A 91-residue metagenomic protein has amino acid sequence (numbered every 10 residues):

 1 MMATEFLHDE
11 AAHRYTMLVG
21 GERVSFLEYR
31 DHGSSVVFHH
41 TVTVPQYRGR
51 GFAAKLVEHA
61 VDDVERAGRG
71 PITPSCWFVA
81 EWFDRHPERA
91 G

Functional and structural regions predicted by a protein language model:
M1-H8: Conserved N-terminal entry element of GNAT/NAT acetyltransferase domains
H8-E10, D31: Generic beta-strand structural signal
E10-V24: Conserved beta-hairpin
F26-V36: A conserved beta-strand-loop-helix scaffold within acyl/acetyltransferase catalytic domains
S35-P45: Conserved acetyl-CoA binding element of GNAT-fold acetyltransferases
Y47, G51-H59: Conserved acetyl-CoA pyrophosphate-binding loop and the N-cap/start of the following alpha-helix in GNAT-like
D62-W77: Conserved GNAT acetyl-CoA-binding A-motif
R85-G91: Short, charged, intrinsically disordered terminal tails
